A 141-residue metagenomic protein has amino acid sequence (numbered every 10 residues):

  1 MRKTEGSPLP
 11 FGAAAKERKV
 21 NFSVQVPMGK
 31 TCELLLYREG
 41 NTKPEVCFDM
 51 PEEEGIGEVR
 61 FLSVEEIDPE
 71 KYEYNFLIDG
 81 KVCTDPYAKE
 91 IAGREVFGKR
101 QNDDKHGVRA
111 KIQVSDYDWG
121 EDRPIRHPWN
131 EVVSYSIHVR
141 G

Functional and structural regions predicted by a protein language model:
M1-K19, E45, E54-H138: The feature marks proteins involved in alpha-glucan
Q25-T31: Short proline/glycine-enriched turn/loop motifs at strand-loop junctions of beta-rich domains
T31-E33, K43, D85: Intrinsically disordered, low-complexity acidic/polar segments
E33-L35, N75: Beta-strand signatures of extracellular beta-sandwich domains
N41-D49: Surface-exposed loop/edge segments in extracytoplasmic proteins
